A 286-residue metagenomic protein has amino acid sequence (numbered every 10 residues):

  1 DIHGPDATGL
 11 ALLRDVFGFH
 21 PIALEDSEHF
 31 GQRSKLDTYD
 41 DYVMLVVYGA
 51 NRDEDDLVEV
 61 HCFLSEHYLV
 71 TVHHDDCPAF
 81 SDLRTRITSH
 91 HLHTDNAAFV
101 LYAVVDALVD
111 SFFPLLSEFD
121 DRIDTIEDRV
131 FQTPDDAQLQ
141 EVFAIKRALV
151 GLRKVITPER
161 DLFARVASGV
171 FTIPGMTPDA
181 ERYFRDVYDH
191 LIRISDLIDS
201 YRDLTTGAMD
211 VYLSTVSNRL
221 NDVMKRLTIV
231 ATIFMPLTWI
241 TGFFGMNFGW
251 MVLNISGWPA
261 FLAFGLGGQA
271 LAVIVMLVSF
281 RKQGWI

Functional and structural regions predicted by a protein language model:
D1-S200, Q283-I286: Peripheral, non-transmembrane regulatory/ligand-interaction domains of membrane transport proteins
G18, D189-I286: Hydrophobic alpha-helical transmembrane segments and their immediately adjacent juxtamembrane loops
